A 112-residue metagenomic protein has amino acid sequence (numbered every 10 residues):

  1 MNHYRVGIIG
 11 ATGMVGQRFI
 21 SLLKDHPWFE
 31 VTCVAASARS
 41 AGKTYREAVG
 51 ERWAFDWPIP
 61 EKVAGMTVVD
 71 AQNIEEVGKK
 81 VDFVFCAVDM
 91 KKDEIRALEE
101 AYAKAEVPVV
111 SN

Functional and structural regions predicted by a protein language model:
M1-N112: N-terminal Rossmann-like NAD(P) cofactor-binding subdomain of oxidoreductases, focused on the glycine-rich
